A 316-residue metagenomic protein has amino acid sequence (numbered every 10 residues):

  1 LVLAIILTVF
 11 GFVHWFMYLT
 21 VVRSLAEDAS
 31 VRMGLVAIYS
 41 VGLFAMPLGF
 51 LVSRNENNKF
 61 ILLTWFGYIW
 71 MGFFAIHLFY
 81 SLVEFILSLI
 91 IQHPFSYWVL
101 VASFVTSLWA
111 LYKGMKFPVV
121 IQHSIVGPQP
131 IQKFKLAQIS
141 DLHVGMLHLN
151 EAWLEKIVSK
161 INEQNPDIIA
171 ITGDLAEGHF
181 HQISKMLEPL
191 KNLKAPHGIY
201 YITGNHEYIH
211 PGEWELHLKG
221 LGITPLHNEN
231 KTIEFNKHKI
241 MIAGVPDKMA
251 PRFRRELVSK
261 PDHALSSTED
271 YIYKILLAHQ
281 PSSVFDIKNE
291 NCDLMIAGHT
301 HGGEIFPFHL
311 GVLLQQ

Functional and structural regions predicted by a protein language model:
L1-P118: Non-catalytic terminal accessory segments
P94-Q138, V144-N150: Canonical alpha-helical transmembrane segment with a positive-inside/aromatic-interface signature
V126-Q316: Soluble catalytic domains of enzymes that build or remodel membrane lipids, polysaccharides, and related
